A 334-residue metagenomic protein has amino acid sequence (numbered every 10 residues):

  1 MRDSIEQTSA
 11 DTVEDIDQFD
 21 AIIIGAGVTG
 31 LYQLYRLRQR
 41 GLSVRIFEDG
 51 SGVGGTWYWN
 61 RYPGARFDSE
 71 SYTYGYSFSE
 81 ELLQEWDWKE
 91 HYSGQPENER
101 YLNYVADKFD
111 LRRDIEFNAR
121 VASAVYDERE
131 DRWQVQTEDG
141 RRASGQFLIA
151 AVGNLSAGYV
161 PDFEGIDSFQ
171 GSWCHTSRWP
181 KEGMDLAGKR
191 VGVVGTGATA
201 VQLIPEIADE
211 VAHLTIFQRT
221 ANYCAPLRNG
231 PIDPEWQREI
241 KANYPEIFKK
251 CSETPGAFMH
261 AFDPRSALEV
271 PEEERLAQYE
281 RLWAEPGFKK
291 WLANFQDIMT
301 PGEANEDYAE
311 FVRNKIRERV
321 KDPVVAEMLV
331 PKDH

Functional and structural regions predicted by a protein language model:
R2-A21, A26, L31, Y35-I166 (+2 more regions): N-terminal FAD-binding dinucleotide-binding subdomain shared by FAD-dependent oxidases/monooxygenases
I115-E116, G171-C174: Conserved beta-strand scaffold positions in the cores of enzyme catalytic domains, especially in NTP/NDP-utilizing
T176-R178: Active-site glycine-rich loop that binds ribose-phosphate moieties when present
G183-V191: Glycine-rich NAD(P)-binding loop of Rossmann-like domains
R190-V211: Rossmann-like NAD(P)H-binding beta-loop-alpha module
